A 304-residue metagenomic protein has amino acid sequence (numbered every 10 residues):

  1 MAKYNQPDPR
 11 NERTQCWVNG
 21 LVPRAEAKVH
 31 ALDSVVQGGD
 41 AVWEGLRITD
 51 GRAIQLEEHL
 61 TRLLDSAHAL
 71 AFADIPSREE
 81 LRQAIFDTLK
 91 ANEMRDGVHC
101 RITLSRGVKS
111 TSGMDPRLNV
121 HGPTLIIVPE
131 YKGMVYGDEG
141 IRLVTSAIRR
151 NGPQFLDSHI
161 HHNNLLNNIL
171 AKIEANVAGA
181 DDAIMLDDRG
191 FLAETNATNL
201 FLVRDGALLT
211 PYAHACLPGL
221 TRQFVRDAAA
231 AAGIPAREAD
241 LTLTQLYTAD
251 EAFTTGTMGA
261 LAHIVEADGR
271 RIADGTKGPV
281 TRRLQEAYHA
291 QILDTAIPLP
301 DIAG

Functional and structural regions predicted by a protein language model:
M1-I184, D188-F191, L217, R226-G304: Conserved alpha/beta cores of soluble small-molecule-handling proteins
I184, F191-A213, P218: Glycine- and Gly-Pro-enriched alpha-helical subdomains that act as flexible, kink-prone "lid/hinge" or packing modules
T221-R222: Secondary-structure junction motif
